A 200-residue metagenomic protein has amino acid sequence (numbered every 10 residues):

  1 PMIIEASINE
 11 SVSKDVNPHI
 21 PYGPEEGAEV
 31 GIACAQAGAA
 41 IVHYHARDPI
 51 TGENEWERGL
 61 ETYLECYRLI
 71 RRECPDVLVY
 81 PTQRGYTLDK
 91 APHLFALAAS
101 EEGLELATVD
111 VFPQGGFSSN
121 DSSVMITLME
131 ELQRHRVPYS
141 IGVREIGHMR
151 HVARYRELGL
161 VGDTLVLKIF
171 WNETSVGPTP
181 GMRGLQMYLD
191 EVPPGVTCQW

Functional and structural regions predicted by a protein language model:
P1-H19: N-terminal small/glycine-rich loop or linker at the start of catalytic domains across soluble metabolic enzymes
A6, E53-Q83, L128-R134, Q186-C198: Alpha-helix-loop-beta-strand connector modules within alpha/beta enzyme cores
I8-V12, A46-I50, Q83-T87, V111-G115 (+2 more regions): Active-site-proximal loop/turn and secondary-structure-junction residues that shape catalytic pockets, frequently
Y22-E25, T87-A99, I146-Y155: Catalytic cores of alpha/beta
G27, C34, H45, A107 (+1 more regions): Conserved, mostly hydrophobic/aromatic
Q36-A39, D76, L104: A structural motif
A40-C66, F170-W171: Glycine-rich, proline-tolerant flexible connector loops at the mouths of alpha/beta enzymes
L106-W200: Catalytic alpha/beta core domains of metabolic enzymes, predominantly
